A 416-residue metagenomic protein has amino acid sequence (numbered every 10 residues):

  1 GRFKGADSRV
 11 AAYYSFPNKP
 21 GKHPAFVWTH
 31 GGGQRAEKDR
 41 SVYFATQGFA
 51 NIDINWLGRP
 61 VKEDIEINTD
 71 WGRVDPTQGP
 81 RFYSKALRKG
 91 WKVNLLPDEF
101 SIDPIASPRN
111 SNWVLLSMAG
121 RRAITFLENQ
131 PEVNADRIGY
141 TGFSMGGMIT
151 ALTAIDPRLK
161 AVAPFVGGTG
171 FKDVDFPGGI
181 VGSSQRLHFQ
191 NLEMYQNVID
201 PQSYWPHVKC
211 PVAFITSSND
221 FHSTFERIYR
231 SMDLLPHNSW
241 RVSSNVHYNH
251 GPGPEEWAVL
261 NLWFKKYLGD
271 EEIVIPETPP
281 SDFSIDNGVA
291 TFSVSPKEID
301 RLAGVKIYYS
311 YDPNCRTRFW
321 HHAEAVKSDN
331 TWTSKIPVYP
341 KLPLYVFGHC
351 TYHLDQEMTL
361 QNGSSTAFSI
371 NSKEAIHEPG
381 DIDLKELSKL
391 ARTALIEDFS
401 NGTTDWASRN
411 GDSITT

Functional and structural regions predicted by a protein language model:
G1-G21: N-terminal cap/lid segment of alpha/beta-hydrolase-fold proteins
A11-Y14, K22-G31, N51: Short beta-strand element of the alpha/beta-hydrolase
Q34, R121-R186, Q190-E193: Primarily recognizes the serine-hydrolase "nucleophile elbow" in alpha/beta-hydrolase and SGNH/GDSL folds
V42-S117, T169-G182: Cap/lid segment of the alpha/beta-hydrolase catalytic domain
V208, F214-T216: Short beta-strand/loop motif that positions the catalytic acidic residue of the alpha/beta-hydrolase fold
L235-G251: Catalytic histidine neighborhood in serine/cysteine hydrolases with alpha/beta-hydrolase-type architecture
K265-Y309, H321-K335, K385-K389: Surface beta-strand/loop "capping" patches
T403-T416: Extracellular glycan-recognition surfaces and repeat-rich motifs
